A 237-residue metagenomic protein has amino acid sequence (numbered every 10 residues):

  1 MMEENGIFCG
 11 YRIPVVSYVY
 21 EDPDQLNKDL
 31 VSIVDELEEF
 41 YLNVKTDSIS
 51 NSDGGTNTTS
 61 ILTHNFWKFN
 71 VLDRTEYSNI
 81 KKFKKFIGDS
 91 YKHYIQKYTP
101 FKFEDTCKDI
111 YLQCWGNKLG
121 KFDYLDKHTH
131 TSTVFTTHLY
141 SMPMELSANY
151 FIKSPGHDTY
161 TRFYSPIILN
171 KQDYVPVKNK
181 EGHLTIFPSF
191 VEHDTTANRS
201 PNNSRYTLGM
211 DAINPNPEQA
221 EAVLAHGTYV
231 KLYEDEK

Functional and structural regions predicted by a protein language model:
M1-K102, Y124: Non-heme Fe(II)/2-oxoglutarate
E21, L119, F151-K153, D211-P215: Solvent-exposed residues in well-ordered beta-strands and their adjoining turns, especially edge/terminal strands
L30, T159-F163, K237: Short secondary-structure transition/capping segments
D73, S78, Y98-D105, L125-K127 (+2 more regions): Short helix-to-loop capping/linker segments positioned immediately adjacent to catalytic or ligand/cofactor-binding
K108-I186, T196, N203: Catalytic core of non-heme Fe(II) oxygenases with the double-stranded beta-helix
P166-K237: Catalytic core of Fe(II)/2-oxoglutarate
